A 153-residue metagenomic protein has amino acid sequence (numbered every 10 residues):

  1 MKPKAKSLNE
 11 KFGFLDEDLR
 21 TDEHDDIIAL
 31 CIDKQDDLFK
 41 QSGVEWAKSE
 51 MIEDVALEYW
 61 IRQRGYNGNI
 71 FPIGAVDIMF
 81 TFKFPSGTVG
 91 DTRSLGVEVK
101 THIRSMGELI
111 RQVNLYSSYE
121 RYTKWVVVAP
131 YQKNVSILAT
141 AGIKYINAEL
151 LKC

Functional and structural regions predicted by a protein language model:
K6-L95, R104-S105, C153: Active-site metal-binding core of divalent-cation-utilizing nuclease and nuclease-like domains
F82, L95, T101-R111, S117-K152: Nucleic-acid nuclease catalytic cores
